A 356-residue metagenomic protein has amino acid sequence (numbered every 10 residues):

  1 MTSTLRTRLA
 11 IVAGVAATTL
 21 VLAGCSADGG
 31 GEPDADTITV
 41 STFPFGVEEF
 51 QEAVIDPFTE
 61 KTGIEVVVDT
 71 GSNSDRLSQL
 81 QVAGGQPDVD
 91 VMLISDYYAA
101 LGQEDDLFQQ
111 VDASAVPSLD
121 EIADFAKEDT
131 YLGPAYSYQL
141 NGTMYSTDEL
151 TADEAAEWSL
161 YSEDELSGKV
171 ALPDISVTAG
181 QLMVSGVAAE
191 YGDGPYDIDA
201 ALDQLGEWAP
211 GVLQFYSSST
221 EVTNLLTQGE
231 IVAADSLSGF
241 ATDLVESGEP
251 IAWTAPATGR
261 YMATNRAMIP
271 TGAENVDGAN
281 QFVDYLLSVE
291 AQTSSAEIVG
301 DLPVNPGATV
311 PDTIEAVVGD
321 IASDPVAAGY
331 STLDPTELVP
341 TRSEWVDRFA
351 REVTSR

Functional and structural regions predicted by a protein language model:
M1-T39, T354-R356: Short, low-complexity disordered leader/linker segments with a strong preference for bacterial N-terminal type II
C25-A27, P33-A100: Early extracytoplasmic/lumenal segment of secretory-pathway proteins
P44-Q51, D88-E230: Extracytoplasmic ligand-binding site segments that recognize negatively charged/polar headgroups
R76-L80, A99, Y161, V222-L225 (+3 more regions): Short, hydrophobic alpha-helical packing/hinge segments within bilobed ligand-binding/sensory domains
Y97-L101, T227, V232-P250: A ligand-binding cleft/hinge motif common to bilobed small-molecule-binding domains
Q139, D203-W208, S247-T271: Periplasmic-binding protein-like
P270-G329: Mature extracytoplasmic/periplasmic domains
A327-R356: Conserved C-terminal helix/tail region of periplasmic/extracytoplasmic solute-binding proteins
